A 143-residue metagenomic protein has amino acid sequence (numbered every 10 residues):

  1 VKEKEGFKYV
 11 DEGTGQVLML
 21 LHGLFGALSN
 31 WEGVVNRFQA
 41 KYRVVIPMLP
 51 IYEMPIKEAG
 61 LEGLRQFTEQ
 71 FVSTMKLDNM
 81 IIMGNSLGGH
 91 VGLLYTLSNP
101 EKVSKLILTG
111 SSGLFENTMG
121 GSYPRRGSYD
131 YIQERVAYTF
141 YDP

Functional and structural regions predicted by a protein language model:
K4, V10, N36, V45-M83: Active-site loop/oxyanion-hole signature of alpha/beta-hydrolase fold enzymes
K8-M54: Conserved HGGG/HGGXW glycine-rich cap/lid loop of the alpha/beta-hydrolase fold
G13-Q16, A40, S73-N79, P100-E101: Active-site acidic short loop of glycosyltransferases
W31, I56-A59, N117-S122: Short aromatic-enriched loop/helix-cap "lid" or pocket-rim segments at secondary-structure transitions that line
E32, E69, L93-L97: Short, hydrophobic alpha-helix immediately C-terminal to the catalytic nucleophile
G84, G88, G92: Gly/Ala-rich beta-loop-alpha elbow adjacent to hydrolase catalytic centers
L93-S98, S104-E134: Flexible "cap/lid" loop of the alpha/beta hydrolase fold
I132-P143: Helix-loop "lid/cap" segments that line or gate small-molecule binding pockets
